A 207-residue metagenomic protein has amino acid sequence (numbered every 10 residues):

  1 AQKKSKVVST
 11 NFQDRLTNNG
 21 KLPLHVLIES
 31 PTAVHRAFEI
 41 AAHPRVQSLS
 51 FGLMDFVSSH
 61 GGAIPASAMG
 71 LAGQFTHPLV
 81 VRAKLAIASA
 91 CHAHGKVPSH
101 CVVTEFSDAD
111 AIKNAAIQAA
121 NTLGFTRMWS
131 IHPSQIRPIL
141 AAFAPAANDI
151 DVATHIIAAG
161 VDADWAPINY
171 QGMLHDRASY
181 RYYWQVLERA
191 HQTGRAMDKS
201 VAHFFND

Functional and structural regions predicted by a protein language model:
A1-D207: Expand to "…catalyze enediolate/carbanion chemistry for C-C bond making/breaking, isomerization, decarboxylation
